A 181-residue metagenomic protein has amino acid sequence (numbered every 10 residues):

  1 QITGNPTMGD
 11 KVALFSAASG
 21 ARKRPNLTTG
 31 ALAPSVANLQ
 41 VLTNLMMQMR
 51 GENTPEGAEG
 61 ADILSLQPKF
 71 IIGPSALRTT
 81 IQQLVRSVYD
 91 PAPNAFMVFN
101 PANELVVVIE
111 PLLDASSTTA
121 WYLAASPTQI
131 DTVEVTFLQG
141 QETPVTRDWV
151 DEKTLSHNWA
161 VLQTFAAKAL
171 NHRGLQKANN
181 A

Functional and structural regions predicted by a protein language model:
Q1-G20: Glycine-rich, mobile lid/loop segments that gate access to catalytic sites or pores
Q1-N5, I71, W159-V161: Long, contiguous amphipathic alpha-helices that act as assembly "spine/axial" helices in icosahedral shell and virion
Q1-T3, E52, E56: Secondary-structure boundary elements
F15-A37, V41-G51, K69, A76-A181: Sequence/fold signature of self-assembling virion shell proteins
A58-P68: Short gly/pro-enriched beta-turn/loop segments at secondary-structure junctions
